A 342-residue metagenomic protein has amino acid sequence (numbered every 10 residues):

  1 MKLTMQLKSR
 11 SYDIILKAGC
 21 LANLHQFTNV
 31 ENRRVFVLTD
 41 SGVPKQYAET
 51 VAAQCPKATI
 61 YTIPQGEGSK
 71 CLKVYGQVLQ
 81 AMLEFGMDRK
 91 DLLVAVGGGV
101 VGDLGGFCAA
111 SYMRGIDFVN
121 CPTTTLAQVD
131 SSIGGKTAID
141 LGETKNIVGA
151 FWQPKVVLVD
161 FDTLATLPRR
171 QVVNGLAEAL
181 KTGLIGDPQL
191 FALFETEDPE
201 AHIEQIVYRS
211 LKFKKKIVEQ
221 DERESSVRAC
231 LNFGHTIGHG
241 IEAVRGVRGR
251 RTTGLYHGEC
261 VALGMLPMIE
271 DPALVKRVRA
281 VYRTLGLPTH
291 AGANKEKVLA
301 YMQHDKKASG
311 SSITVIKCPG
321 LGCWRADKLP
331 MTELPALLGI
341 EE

Functional and structural regions predicted by a protein language model:
M1-L92: ATP/NTP phosphate-donor binding region
Q6, I15, L21, F107-E197 (+1 more regions): A glycine/threonine-rich phosphate-anchoring loop and its flanking beta-alpha core in nucleotide/phosphate-binding
S11, A177-A179, L274-E342: C-terminal charged capping/lid subdomain of soluble metabolic enzymes
K17, V37, P122, D160 (+3 more regions): Residue-level signal for inorganic ion chemistry
Q65-G66, V96-G98, F233-G234: Glycine-rich beta-strand-to-loop/alpha-helix junction loops that act as flexible
V100-F107, Q128-V129, H239-G240: Short glycine/serine/threonine-rich phosphate/pyrophosphate-binding segments that cradle anionic phosphate groups
G106-G115, V244, M268-D271: Alpha-helix C-terminal capping segments
L193-E296: Active-site segments that bind and position negatively charged phosphate/pyrophosphate groups
